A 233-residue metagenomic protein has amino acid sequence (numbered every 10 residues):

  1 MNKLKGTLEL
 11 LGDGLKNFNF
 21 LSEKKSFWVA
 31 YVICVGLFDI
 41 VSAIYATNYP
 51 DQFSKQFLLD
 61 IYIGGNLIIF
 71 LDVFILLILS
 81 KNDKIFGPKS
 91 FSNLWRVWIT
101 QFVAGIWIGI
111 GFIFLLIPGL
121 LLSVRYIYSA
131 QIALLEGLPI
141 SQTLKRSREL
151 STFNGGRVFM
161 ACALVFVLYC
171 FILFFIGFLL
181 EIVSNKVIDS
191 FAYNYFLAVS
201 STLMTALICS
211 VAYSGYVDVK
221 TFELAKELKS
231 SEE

Functional and structural regions predicted by a protein language model:
N2-L37, K89-G111, L122-L173: Interfacial aromatic "cap" segments that immediately flank transmembrane helices in multipass membrane proteins
E9, D13, I40, G64-I85 (+3 more regions): Juxtamembrane transition segments at transmembrane-helix termini in multipass membrane proteins
A43-T47, L116, G177, E181: Transmembrane helix-loop junctions and nearby membrane-interface residues
I44-Q56: Short, hydrophobic transmembrane alpha-helix segments
Q56-I68, F112-L120, S201: Alpha-helical transmembrane segments
Q101-F102, L115-L120, V187: Short, flexible segments with low predicted structural confidence
